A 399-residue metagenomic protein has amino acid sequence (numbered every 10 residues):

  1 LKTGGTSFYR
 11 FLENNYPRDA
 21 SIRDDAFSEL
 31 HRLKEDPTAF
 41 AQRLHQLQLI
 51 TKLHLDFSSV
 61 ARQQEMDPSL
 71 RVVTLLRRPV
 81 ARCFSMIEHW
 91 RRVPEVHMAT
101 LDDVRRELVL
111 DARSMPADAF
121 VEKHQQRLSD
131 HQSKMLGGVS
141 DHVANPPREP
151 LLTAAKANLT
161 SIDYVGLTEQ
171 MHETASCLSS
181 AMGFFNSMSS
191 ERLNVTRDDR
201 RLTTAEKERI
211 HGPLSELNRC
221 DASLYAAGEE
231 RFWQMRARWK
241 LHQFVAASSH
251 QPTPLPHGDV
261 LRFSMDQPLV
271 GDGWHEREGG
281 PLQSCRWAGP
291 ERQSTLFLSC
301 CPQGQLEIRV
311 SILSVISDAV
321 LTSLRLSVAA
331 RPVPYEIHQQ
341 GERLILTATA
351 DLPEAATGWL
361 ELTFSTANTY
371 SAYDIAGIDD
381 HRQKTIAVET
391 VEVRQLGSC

Functional and structural regions predicted by a protein language model:
L1-R32, S294-T295: N-terminal pre-catalytic "stem/leader" segment of glycosyltransferase-like enzymes
G4, R78, G166, L178 (+3 more regions): Generic structural signal for small/hydrophobic residues in well-ordered secondary structure, especially within
I22, S28-L75, A81-S190: PAPS-dependent sulfotransferase catalytic domain
S28-E29, V333-A356: Extracellular carbohydrate recognition and processing domains and analogous Trp-centered ligand-binding platforms
K34, K52-S58, S187-H250: PAPS-dependent sulfotransferase catalytic core
Q48-L49, L352-F364: Noncatalytic modules at the cell exterior or secretory-pathway interfaces, chiefly beta-strand-rich lectin/adhesion
A246-Q303, I316-S317, A367-C399: Glycan-recognition and processing domains
A319-P332: Short, surface-exposed beta-strand/strand-loop-strand elements in extracellular ectodomains
